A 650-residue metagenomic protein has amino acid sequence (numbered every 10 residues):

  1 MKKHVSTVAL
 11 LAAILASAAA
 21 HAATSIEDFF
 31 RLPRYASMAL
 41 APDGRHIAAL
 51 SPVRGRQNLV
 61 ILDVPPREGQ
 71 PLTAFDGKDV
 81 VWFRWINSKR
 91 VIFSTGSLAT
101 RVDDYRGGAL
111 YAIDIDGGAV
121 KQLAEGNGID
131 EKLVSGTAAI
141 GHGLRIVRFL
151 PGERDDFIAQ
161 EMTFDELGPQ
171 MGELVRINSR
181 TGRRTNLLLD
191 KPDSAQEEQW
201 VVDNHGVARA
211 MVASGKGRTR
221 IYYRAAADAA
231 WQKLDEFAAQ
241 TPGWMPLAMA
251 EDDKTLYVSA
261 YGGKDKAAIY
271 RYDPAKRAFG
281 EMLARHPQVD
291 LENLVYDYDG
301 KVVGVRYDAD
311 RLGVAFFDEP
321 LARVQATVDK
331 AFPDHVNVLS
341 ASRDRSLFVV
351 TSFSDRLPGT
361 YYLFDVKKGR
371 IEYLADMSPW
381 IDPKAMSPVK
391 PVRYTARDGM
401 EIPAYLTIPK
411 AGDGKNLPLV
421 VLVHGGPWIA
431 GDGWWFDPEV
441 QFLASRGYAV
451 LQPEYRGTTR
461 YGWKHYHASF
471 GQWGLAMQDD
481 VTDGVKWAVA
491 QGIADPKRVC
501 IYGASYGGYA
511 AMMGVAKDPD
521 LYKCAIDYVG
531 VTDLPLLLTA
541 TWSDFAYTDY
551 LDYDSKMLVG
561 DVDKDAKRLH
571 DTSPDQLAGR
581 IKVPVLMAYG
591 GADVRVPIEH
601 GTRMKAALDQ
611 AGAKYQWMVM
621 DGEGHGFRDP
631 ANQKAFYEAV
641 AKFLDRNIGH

Functional and structural regions predicted by a protein language model:
M1-V8: Bacterial N-terminal signal peptides that target proteins for export
A9-L10, I14, H21-F348, F353-L357 (+1 more regions): Beta-propeller folds
E236-M245, G369-P388: Beta-propeller and related beta-repeat scaffolds in trafficking/envelope systems
G304-D308, L312-D334, S340, R345 (+8 more regions): Extracellular/periplasmic ectodomains of large secreted or surface enzymes and adhesion receptors
V350, A396-I402, A578, V583 (+1 more regions): C-terminal substrate/ligand-recognition segments
F353, L422-G426, G590: Glycine-rich His-Gly loop
W380-K497, A504-S505, T539: Cap/lid segment of the alpha/beta-hydrolase catalytic domain
P453-H650: Active-site-proximal cap/loop segments of hydrolase catalytic domains
